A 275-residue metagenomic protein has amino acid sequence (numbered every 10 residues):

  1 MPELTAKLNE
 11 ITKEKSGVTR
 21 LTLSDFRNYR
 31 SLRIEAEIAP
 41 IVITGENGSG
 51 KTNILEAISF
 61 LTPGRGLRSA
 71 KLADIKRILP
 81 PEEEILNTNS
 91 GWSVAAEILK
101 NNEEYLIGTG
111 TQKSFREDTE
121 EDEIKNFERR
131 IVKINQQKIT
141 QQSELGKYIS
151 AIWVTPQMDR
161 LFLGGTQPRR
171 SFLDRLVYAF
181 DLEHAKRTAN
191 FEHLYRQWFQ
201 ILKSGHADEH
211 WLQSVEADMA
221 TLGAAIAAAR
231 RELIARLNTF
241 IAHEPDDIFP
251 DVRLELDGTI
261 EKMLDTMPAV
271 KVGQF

Functional and structural regions predicted by a protein language model:
M1-F60, P80-P81: Pre-Walker A-like glycine/lysine-rich segment at the N-terminus of P-loop NTPase domains
R33, L72, I234, D251-R253: Residues at or immediately flanking beta-strands
V42, F115, D159-R160, T259-L264: A short acidic, often aromatic-flanked loop/helix-cap motif at beta-alpha or helix-coil junctions that lines enzyme
F60-P63, Q200: Regular, well-ordered alpha-helical segments
R65-P168, D174-F180, H184, A242: Nucleotide-state sensing region of NTPase/ATPase domains
V154, M158-I248, D257-I260: An accessory alpha-helical subdomain
P245, D257-F275: Small-residue-rich helix-loop
